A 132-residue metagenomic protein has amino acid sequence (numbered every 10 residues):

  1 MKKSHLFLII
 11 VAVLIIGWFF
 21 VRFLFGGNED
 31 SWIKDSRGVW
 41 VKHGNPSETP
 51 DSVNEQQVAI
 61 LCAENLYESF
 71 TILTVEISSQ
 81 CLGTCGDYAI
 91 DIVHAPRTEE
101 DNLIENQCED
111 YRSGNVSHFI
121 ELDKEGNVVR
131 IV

Functional and structural regions predicted by a protein language model:
M1, L24-F25: Short, aromatic- and cysteine-enriched interfacial helices/patches that mediate contacts at lipid membranes
M1-A12: N-terminal Sec-pathway targeting helices
F7-I9, D30, Q57: Alpha-helical interaction segments
I9-V11, G17, N106: Low-complexity, intrinsically disordered/propeptide-like segments
L14-L24: Hydrophobic alpha-helical membrane-insertion segments, chiefly the h-region of N-terminal signal peptides
G27-D30, V75-S113, H118: Exposed beta-strand-loop-beta-strand "reactive/processing" segments of non-cytosolic proteins
G27-N28, S36, N45-S79: Short, non-transmembrane alpha-helical segments in secretory-pathway proteins
N28-I33, G38-E48, Q107-V132: A short, surface-exposed interaction/processing loop segment used at functional sites
